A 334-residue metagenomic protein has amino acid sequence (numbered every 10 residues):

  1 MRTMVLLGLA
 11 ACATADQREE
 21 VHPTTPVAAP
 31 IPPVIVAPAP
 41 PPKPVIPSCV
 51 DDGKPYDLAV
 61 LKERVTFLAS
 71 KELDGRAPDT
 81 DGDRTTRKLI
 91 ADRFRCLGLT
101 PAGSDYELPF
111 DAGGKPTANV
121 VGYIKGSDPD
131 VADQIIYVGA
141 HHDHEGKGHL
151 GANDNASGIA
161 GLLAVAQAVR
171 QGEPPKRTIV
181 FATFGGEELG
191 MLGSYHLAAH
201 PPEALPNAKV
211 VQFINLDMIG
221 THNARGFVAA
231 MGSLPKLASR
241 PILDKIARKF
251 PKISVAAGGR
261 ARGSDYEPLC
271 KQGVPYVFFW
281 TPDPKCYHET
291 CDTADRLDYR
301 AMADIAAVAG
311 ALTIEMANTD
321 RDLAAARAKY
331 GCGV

Functional and structural regions predicted by a protein language model:
D16-I35: Short, low-complexity, disordered segments immediately C-terminal to signal peptides in bacterial exported proteins
P47-P55, K71-D81, L108-D111, E145-N155 (+5 more regions): Second-shell loop/turn segments in exported
Y56, V60-E63, F67, D81-R93 (+8 more regions): Extracytoplasmic/secreted proteins, especially bacterial periplasmic and envelope-associated proteins
R76-K125: A non-catalytic alpha/beta surface segment that caps or lines the substrate-entry region of metallo-dependent hydrolase
G122, Q134, V138-M191, A309: Alpha-helical metal-binding/catalytic segments enriched in His/Glu/Asp
P174, F184-D283, D298: Metal-dependent peptidase/peptidase-like ectodomains
K285-V334: His/Asp/Glu-rich mid-to-C-terminal helical/loop segments that flank catalytic regions of hydrolases
